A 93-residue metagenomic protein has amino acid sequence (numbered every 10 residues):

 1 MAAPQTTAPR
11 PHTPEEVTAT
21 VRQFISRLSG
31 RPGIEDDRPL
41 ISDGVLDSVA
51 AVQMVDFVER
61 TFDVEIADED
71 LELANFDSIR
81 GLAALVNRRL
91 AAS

Functional and structural regions predicted by a protein language model:
A2-G33, A84-S93: Thiotemplate assembly-line natural product biosynthesis machinery
S26-V45, V64-E72, S93: Phosphopantetheine carrier-protein modules
A50: Two-component histidine kinase catalytic core, primarily the HATPase_c
D68-A92: C-terminal structural segments of small proteins and small subunits
